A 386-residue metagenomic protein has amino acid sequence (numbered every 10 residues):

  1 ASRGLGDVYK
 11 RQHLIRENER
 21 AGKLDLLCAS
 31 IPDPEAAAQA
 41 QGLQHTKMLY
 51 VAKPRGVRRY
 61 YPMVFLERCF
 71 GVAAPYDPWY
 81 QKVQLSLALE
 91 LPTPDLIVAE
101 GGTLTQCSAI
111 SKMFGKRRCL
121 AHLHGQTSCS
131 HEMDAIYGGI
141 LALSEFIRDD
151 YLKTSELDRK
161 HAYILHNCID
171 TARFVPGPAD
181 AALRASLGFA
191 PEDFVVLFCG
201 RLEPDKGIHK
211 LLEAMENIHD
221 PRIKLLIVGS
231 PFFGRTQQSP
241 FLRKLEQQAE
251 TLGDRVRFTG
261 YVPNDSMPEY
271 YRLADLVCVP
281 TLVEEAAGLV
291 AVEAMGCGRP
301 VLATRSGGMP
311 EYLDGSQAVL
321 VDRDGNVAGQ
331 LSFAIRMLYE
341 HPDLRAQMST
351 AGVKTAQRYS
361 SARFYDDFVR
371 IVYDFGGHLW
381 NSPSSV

Functional and structural regions predicted by a protein language model:
A1-Y9: Single conserved hydrophobic/aromatic residue that forms the stacking wall/gate of nucleotide- or nucleobase-binding
F114, S239-Y261: Nucleotide-activated donor-binding/catalytic signature segment of Leloir-type glycosyltransferases, i.e., the conserved
F146, C168: Carbohydrate-associated surface elements
A190-K206, L212-M215, L225-V228: Conserved donor-binding/catalytic core segment of Leloir-type glycosyltransferases
K224-R243: Glycosyltransferase donor-sugar binding loop
Y261, E269-A274: Short alpha-helical donor nucleotide-sugar binding micro-motif in glycosyltransferases
P300-A303, L320: Short hydrophobic beta-strand element within catalytic cores of glycosyltransferases and related nucleotide-activated
P310-R336, D343-L344: Change "using UDP/GDP/dTDP sugars" to "using nucleotide sugars
